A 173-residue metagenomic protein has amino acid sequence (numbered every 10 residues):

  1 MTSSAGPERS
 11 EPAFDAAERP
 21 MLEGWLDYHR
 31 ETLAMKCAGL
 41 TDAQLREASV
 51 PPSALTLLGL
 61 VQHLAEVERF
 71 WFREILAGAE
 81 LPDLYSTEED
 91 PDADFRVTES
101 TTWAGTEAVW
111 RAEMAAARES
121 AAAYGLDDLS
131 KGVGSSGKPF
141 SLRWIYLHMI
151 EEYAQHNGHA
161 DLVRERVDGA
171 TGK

Functional and structural regions predicted by a protein language model:
T2-P12, R19-D92, G132-K173: Short, contiguous alpha-helical
E11-F14, V97: A short alpha-helix capping/helix-coil boundary motif
A17-L22, T102-A104: Active-site rim elements
D92-D128, R143-M149: Acidic/histidine-rich alpha-helical segments that form the ligand environment of transition-metal centers
